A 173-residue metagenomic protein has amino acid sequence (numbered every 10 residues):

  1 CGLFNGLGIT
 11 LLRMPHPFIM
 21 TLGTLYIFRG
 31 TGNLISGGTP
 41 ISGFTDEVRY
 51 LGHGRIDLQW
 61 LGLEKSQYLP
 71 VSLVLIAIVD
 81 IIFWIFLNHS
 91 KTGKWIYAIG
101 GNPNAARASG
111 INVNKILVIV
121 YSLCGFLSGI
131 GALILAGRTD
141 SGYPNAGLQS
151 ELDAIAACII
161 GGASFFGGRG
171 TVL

Functional and structural regions predicted by a protein language model:
C1-L25: Alpha-helical transmembrane segments within multi-pass membrane transporters and channels
L3, L7, I81, G125-L133 (+2 more regions): Hydrophobic positions within alpha-helical transmembrane segments of bacterial inner-membrane proteins
L3-L12, L34, I85, H89 (+1 more regions): Membrane-interface helix caps of multi-pass small-molecule transporters
T10-M14, K91, F165-L173: Membrane-helix interface "capping/anchor" motifs
P17-W95, I116-I119, T139-P144: Transmembrane helix-bundle core of multi-pass membrane transporters and related energy-transducing complexes
V113-G125: Start (N-cap) of specific transmembrane helices in multi-pass transporter permeases
S122, S128, R138-L173: Transmembrane alpha-helical segments in multi-pass inner-membrane proteins
